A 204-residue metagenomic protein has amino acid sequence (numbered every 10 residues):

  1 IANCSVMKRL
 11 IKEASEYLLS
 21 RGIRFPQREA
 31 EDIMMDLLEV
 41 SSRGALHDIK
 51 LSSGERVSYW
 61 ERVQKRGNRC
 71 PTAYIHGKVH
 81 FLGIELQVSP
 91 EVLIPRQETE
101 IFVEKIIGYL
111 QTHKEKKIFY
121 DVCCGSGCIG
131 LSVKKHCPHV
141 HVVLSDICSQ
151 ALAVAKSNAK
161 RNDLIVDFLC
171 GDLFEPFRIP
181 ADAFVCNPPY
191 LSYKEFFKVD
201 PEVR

Functional and structural regions predicted by a protein language model:
I1-N3, Q111: Intrinsic disorder/low-complexity segments
N3-L51: Non-catalytic accessory regions of SAM-dependent methyltransferases
V6-M7, G54-E55, G130, A181-D182: Non-catalytic beta/alpha edge segments that cap or flank active sites
P26, E55-R56, E115: Residue-level recognition of alpha-helical structural elements
E31, L82-I84, C186: Change "...and in nucleic-acid phosphodiester-cleaving endonucleases..." to "...and in nucleic-acid processing enzymes
M35-Y109: Conserved AdoMet
I101-K198: Conserved SAM/SAH cofactor-binding pocket of Class I
P201-R204: Short, intrinsically disordered, charge-balanced linker/junction segments flanking boundaries in proteins
